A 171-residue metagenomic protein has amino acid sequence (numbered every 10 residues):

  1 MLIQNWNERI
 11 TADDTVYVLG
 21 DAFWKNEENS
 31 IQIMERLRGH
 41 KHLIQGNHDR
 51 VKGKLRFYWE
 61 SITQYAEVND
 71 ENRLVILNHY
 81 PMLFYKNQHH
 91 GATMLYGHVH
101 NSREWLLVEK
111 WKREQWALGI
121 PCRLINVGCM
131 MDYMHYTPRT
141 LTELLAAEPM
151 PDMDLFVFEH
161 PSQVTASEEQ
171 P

Functional and structural regions predicted by a protein language model:
M1-D70: Core catalytic region of metal-dependent phosphoesterases/phosphodiesterases, especially metallo-beta-lactamase-like
F57-Q163: Conserved beta-sheet core of the metallophosphoesterase superfamily
Q170-P171: Intrinsically disordered, low-complexity, mixed-charge
